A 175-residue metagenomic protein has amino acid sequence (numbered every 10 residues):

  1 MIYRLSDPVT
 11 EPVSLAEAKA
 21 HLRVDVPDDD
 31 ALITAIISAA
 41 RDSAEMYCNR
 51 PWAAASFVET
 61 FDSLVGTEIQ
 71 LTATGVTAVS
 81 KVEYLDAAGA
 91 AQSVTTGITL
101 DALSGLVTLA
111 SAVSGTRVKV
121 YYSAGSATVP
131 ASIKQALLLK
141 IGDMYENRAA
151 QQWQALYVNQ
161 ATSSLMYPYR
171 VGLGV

Functional and structural regions predicted by a protein language model:
M1-V175: Divalent metal-cofactor coordination and adjacent catalytic microenvironments
